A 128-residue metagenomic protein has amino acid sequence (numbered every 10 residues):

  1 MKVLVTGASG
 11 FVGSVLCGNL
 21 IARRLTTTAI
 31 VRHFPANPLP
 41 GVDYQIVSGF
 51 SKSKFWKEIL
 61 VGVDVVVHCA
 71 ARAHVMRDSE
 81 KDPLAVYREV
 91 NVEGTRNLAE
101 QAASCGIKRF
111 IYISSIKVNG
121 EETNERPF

Functional and structural regions predicted by a protein language model:
K2, T26-T27, K108-R109: Residues at the starts of beta-strands that form the adenosine-phosphate
V3-R23: N-terminal Rossmann NAD(P)H-binding glycine-rich loop of SDR-like oxidoreductase domains
T6, I30, V66-R72, F110-I116: SDR active-site strand-loop-helix element
I30-P35, G49-F50: N-terminal Rossmann-fold cofactor-binding loop
F34-V42: Short loop/helix-cap segments at secondary-structure boundaries that form the rim of catalytic
V47-E93, Q101-C105, K117-E122: NAD(P)H-binding glycine-rich loop region in Rossmannoid oxidoreductase-like domains and their noncatalytic homologs
L98: Aromatic/hydrophobic pocket-lining residues that form π-stacking "cages" and hydrophobic walls in ligand
